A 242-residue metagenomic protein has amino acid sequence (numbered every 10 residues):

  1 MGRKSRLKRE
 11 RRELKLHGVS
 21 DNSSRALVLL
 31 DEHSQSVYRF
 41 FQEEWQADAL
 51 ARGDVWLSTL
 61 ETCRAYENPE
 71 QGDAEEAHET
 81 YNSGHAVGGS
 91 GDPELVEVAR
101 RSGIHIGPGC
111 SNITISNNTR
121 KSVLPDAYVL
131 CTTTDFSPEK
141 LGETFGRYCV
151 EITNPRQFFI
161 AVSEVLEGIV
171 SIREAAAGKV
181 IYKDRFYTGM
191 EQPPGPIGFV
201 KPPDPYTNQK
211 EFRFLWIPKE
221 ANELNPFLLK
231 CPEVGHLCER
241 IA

Functional and structural regions predicted by a protein language model:
K4-A242: NAD-dependent ADP-ribosyltransferases
